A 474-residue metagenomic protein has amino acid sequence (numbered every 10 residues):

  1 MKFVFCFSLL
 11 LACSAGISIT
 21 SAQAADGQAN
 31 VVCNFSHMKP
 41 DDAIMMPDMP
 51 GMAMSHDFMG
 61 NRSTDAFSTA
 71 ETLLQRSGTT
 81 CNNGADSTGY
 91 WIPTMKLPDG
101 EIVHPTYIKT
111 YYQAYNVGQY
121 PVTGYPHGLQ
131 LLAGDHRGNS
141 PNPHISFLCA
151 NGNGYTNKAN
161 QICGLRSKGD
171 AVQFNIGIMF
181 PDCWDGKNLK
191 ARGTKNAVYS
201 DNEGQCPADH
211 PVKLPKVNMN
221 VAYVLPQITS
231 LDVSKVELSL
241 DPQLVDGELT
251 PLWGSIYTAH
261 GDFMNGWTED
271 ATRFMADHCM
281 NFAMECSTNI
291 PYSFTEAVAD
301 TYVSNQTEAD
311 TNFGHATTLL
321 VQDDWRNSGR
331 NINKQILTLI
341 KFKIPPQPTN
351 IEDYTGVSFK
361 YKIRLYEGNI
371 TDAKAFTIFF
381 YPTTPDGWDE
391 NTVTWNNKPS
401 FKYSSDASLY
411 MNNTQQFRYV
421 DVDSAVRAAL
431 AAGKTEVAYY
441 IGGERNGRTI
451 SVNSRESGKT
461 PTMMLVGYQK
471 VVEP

Functional and structural regions predicted by a protein language model:
M1-V4: Positively charged n-region of N-terminal signal peptides that target proteins for export
A12-S21: C-terminal segment of classical bacterial N-terminal signal peptides
A25-A53, D57-I178, G186-I290: Primary mode marks residue(s) on the alpha4-beta5-alpha5 output face of response regulator receiver
N289-P348, E444-N446, R455-V471: Flexible, small-residue-rich N-terminal segments that precede or flank a structured functional core
I332-K334, P346-F359, A429-L430: Extracellular/lumenal carbohydrate-interaction signature centered on repeated Trp-anchored short motifs
I340-F342, E352-I370, M464: A short beta-strand element within beta-rich, extracytoplasmic domains of secreted/secretory-pathway proteins
E367-L430, K434-T435: Beta-strand-rich interaction/scaffold domains
A428-E456, K470: Ser/Thr/Pro-rich, low-complexity mucin-like regions that serve as glycosylated stalks/linkers or repetitive adhesive
